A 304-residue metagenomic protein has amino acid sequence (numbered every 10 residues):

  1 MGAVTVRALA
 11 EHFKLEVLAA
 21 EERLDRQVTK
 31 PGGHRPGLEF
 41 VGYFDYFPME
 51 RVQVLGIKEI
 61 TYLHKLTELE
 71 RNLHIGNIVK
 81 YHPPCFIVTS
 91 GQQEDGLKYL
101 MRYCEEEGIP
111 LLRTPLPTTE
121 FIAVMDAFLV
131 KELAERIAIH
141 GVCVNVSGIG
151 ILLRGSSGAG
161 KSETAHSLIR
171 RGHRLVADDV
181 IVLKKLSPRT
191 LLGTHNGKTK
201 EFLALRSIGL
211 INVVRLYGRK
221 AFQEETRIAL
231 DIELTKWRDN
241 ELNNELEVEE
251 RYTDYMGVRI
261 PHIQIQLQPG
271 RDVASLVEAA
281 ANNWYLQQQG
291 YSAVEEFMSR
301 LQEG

Functional and structural regions predicted by a protein language model:
M1-V79: Gly/Thr-rich phosphate-binding loop signature of adenosyl cofactor/nucleotide-binding cores
R51-V54, P84-I87, I109-P110, G150-L152 (+2 more regions): Structural motif
L55-E59, V88-G91, T235, L267: Structural motif
H82-I87, G91-F128: Charged, amphipathic alpha-helical linker segments immediately N-terminal to NTP-binding catalytic cores
F128-V146: P-loop NTPase nucleotide-binding/switch module
G148-V176: Glycine-rich phosphate-binding P-loop
R174-K236: Conserved nucleotide-sensing/catalytic segment adjacent to the nucleotide-binding pocket in NTP-handling enzymes
I228-G304: Conserved NTP phosphate-binding and transfer environment spanning the P-loop NTPase/kinase superfamily
